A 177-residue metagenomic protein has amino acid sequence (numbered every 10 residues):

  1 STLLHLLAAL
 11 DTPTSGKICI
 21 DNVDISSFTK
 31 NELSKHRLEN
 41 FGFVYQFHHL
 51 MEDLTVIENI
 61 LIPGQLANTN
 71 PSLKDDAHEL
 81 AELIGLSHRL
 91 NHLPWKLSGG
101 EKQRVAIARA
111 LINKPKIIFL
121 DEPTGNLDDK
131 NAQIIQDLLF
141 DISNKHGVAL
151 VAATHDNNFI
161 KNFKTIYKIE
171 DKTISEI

Functional and structural regions predicted by a protein language model:
S1-N162, I166-I169: ABC family nucleotide-binding domain
D171-I177: Conserved switch/coupling elements of ABC/ABC-like ATPase nucleotide-binding domains
